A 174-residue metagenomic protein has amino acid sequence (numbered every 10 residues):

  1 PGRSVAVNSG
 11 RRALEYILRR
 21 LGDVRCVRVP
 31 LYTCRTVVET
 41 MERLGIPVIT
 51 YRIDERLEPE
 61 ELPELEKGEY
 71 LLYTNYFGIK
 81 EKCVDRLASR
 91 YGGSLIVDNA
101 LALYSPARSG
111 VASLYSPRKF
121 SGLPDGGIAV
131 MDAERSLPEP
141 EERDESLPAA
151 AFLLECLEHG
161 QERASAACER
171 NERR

Functional and structural regions predicted by a protein language model:
G2-V5, G10, T33, I53 (+2 more regions): PLP-dependent aminotransferase class I/II
R3, R12-R90: PLP-dependent aminotransferase-like
S4-A6, V48-T50, L95, S113-L114: Conserved beta-strand scaffold positions in the cores of enzyme catalytic domains, especially in NTP/NDP-utilizing
L14, V27, V97, I128-A129 (+1 more regions): Generic low-polarity alpha-helical segments
R28, T50, G122-G127, E162-E169: Short, Lys/Arg-enriched charge-dense amphipathic segments
D54-A151: Active-site phosphate-binding strand-loop segment of PLP-dependent enzymes
